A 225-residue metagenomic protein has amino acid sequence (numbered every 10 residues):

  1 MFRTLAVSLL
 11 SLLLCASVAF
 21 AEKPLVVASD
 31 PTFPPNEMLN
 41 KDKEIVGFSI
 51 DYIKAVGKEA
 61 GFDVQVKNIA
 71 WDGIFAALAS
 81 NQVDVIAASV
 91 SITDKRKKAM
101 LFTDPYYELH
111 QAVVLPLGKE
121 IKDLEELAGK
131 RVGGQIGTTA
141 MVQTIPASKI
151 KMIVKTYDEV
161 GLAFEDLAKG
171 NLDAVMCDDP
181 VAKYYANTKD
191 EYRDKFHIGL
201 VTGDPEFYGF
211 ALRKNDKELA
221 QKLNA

Functional and structural regions predicted by a protein language model:
A6-S17: Bacterial N-terminal signal peptides
E22-V90, K98, T156: Extracytoplasmic small-molecule ligand-binding "clamshell" domains of the periplasmic binding protein/Venus flytrap
P31, Y107-L115, D179, K183 (+1 more regions): Periplasmic-binding protein-like
L39-K41, I53-F62, L124, A140-D158 (+1 more regions): Ligand-binding cleft/hinge of the Venus flytrap
I50-E59, G118-I121, E125-E126, K130-R131 (+2 more regions): Extended ligand-binding regions for polar small-molecule ligands
F62, V90-S91, D104-I153: A conserved helix-loop-strand patch within extracytoplasmic ligand-binding domains of the periplasmic binding
D63-A70, G134, M152-V160, D166 (+1 more regions): Short beta-strand-to-loop elements that line the ligand-binding cleft of bilobed periplasmic-binding protein-like
G73-A76, A88-K98, Q143-P146, A168 (+1 more regions): A ligand-binding cleft/hinge motif common to bilobed small-molecule-binding domains
